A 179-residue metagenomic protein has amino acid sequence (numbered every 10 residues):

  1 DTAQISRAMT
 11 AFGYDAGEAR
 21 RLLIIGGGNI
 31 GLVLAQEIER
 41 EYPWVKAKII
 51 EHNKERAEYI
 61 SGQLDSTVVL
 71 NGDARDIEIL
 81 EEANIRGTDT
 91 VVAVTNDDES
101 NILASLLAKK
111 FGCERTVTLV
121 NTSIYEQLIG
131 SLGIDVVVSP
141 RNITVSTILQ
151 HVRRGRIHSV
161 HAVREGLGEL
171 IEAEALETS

Functional and structural regions predicted by a protein language model:
D1-S179: Cytosolic regulatory regions of ion transport systems
